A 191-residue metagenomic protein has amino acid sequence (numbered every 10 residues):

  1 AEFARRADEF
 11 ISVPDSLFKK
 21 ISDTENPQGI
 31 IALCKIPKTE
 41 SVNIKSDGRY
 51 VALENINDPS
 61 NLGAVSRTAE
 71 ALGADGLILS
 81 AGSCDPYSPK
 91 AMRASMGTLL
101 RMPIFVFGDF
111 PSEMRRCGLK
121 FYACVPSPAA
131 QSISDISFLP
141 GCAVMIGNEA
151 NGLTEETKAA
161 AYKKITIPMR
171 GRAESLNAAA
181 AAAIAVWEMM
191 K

Functional and structural regions predicted by a protein language model:
A1-D23: N-terminal positively charged helical leader segments and presequences
E2, V42-Q131: RNA substrate-binding interface of SAM-dependent RNA methyltransferases
A4-R5, I30, A94-T98, L139-C142: Short, hinge-like loop/turn segments at secondary-structure boundaries
S12, I44-V51, A160-M169: Glycine/charged-rich beta-loop-alpha catalytic/anionic-binding loops adjacent to active sites
D23-N26, I30-K45, S83: Acidic/glycine-rich phosphate/pyrophosphate-binding loops and surrounding catalytic core that coordinate Mg2+
T68-L72, S83-P103, E155-K191: Structured adenosyl-cofactor binding patch, chiefly the S-adenosyl-L-methionine
Y122-A173: Active-site/ligand-binding-proximal alpha/beta "capping" segment
